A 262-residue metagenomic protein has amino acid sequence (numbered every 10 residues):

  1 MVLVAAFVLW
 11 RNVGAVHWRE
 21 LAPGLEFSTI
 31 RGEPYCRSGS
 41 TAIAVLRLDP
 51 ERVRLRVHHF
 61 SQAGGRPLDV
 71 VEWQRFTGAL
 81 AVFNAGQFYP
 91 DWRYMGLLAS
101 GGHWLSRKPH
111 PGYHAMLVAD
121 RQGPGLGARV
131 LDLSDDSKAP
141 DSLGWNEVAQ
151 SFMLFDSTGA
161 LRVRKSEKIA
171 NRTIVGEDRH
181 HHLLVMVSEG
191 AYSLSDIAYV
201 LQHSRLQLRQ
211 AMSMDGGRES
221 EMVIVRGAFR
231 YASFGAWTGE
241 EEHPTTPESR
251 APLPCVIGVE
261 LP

Functional and structural regions predicted by a protein language model:
M1-H110, Q122, L126-G127, M186: Zymogen propeptides
V45, M116, I174: Short, surface-exposed charged micro-motifs
D49, A85, D120, D178 (+1 more regions): Structured loops at beta-to-helix junctions and adjacent beta-edge loops in soluble globular domains
F60-A63, L131-K138, V187-A191: Short, solvent-exposed aromatic-acidic interface loops
R66-L68, S137-L143, L194-V200: A short, polar/proline- and glycine-enriched secondary-structure boundary/capping micro-motif
F88-S166: Active-site-adjacent helix-turn-beta-strand microarchitecture at beta-sheet edges that either contains or buttresses
W92-P111, L161-R172, E177-Q210, E219-P262: Conserved, well-ordered active-site substructure
